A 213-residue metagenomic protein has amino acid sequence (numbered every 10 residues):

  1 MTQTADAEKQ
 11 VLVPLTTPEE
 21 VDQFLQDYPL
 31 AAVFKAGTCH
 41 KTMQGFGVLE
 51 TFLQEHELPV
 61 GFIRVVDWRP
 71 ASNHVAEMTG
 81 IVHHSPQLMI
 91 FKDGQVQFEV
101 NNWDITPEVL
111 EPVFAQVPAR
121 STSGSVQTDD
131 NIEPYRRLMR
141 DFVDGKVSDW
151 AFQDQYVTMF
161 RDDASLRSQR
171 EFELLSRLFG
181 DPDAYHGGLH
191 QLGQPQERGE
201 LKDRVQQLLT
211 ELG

Functional and structural regions predicted by a protein language model:
M1-P29: N-terminal leader/targeting and pre-domain segments
P14, T51, V66-P70, V117-S123 (+1 more regions): Terminal leader/tail segments of proteins
E19-H56: Local sequence-structure signature of Cys/Sec-based thiol-disulfide redox active-site neighborhoods
E20-V21, P107-G213: Acidic, Ser/Pro/Thr-rich low-complexity regulatory regions and the short amphipathic helical interaction modules they
F34, E57-H74: Thiol-based oxidoreductase modules, predominantly thioredoxin-like and allied folds used for disulfide exchange
M43-F46, S72-N73, W103: Conserved strand-to-helix beginnings and helix N-cap segments that scaffold or border functional pockets
M78-V82, N131: Short loop/turn motifs at secondary-structure junctions and domain boundaries
H84, M89-S123: Non-catalytic, surface beta->alpha helical segment in thiol-disulfide oxidoreductase systems
